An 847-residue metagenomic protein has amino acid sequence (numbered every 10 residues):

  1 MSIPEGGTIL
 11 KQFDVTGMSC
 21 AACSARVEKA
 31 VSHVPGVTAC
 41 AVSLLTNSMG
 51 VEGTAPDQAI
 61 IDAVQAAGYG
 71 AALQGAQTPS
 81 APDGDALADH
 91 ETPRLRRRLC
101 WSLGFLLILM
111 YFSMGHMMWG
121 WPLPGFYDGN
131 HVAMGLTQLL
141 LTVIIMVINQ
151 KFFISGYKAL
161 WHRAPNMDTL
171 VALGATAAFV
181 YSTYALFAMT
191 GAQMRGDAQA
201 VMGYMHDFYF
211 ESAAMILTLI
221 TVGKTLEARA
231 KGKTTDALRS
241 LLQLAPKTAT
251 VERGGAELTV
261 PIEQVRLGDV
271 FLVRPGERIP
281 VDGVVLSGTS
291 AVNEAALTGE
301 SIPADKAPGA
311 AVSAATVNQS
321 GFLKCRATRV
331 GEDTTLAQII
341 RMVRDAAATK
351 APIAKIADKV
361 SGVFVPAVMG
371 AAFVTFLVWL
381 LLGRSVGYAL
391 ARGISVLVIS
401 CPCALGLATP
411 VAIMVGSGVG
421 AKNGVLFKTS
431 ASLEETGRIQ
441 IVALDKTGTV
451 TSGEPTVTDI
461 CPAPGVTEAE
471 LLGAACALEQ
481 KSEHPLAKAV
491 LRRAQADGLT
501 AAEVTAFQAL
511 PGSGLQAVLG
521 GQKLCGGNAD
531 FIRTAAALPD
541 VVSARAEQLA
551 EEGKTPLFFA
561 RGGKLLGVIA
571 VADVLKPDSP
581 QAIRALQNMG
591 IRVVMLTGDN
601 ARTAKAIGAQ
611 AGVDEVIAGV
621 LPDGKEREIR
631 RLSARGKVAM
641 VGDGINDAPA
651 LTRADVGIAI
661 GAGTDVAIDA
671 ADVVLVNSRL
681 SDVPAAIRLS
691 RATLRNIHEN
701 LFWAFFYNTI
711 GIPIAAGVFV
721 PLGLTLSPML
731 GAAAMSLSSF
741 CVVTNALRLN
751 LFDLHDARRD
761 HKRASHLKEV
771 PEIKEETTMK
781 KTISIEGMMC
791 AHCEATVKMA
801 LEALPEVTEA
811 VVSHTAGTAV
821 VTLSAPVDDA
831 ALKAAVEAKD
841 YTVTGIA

Functional and structural regions predicted by a protein language model:
M1-A133, K231, S240, A256-T259 (+3 more regions): Flexible metal-binding regulatory segments at protein termini and peripheral loops
A25, P275, T349, I439 (+3 more regions): Conserved ATP-binding TGD loop and adjacent catalytic N/P-domain core of P-type ATPases
P35-T54, Q58, D62, F208 (+3 more regions): Conserved cytosolic catalytic loops of P-type ATPases
T92-T248, K359, S727-P728, L754: Transmembrane helix-loop-helix hairpins at the membrane interface
M118-V132, W161, V180, V419 (+7 more regions): Membrane-embedded alpha-helical bundles of multi-pass transporters
M189, D197-A200, A214-P275, K306 (+5 more regions): Juxtamembrane coupling segments of multi-pass membrane pumps/enzymes
L297, I356, A391, A404-L478 (+4 more regions): Conserved catalytic phosphorylation-site environment of P-type ATPases
V457, C461-M589, A601, V613-I629: P-type ATPase nucleotide-binding
